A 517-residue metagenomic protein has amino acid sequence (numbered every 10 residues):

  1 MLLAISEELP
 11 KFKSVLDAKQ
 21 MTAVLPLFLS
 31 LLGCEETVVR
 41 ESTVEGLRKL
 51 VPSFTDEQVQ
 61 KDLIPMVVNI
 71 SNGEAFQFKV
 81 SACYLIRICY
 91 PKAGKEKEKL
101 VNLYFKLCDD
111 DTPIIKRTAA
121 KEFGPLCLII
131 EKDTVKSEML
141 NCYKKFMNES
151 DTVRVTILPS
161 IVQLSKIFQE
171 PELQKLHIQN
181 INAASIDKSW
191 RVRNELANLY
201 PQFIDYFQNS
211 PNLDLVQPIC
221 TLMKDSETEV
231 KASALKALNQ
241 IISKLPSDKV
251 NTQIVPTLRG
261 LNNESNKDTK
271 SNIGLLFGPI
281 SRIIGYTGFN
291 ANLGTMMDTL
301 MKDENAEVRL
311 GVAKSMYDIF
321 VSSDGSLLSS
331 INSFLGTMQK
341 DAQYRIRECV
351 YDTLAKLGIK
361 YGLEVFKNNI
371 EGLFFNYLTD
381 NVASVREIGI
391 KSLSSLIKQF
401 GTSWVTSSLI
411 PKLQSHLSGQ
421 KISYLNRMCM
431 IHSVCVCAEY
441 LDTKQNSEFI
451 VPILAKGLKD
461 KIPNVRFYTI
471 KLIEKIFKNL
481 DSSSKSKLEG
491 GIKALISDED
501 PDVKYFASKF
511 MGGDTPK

Functional and structural regions predicted by a protein language model:
L3, T22, E41, K61 (+20 more regions): Alpha-solenoid HEAT/ARM repeat scaffold
E8-S14, L32, G46-S53, L85-P91 (+17 more regions): Hydrophobic residues within the alpha-helices of tandem HEAT/HEAT-like
A18-L32, E57-S71, K95-C108, D133-M147 (+9 more regions): HEAT/HEAT-like alpha-solenoid repeats
T37-V38, F76-Q77, P113-I114, D151-T152 (+11 more regions): Alpha-helix N-cap/helix-start positions at coil->helix boundaries
F375, N381-I388, L393-G457: Eukaryotic tandem repeat interaction scaffolds
E489, K493-K517: Eukaryotic acidic, Ser/Thr-rich intrinsically disordered low-complexity regions
